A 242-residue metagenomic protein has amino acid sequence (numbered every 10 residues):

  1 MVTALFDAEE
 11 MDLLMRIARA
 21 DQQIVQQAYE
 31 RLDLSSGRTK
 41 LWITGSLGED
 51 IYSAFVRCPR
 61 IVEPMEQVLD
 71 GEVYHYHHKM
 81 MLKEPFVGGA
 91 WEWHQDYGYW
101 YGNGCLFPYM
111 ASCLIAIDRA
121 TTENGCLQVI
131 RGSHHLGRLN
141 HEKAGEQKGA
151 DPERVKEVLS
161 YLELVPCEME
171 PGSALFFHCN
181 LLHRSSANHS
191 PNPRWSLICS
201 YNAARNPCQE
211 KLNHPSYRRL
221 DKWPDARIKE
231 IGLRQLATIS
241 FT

Functional and structural regions predicted by a protein language model:
V2-N103, E142, L212, R218-K222 (+2 more regions): Non-heme Fe(II)-dependent double-stranded beta-helix
F6-A8, M81-K83, G98, A120-T122 (+3 more regions): Short, solvent-exposed loop/turn segments at secondary-structure junctions
I24-L32, A174-F176, N180-T242: Non-heme Fe(II)/2-oxoglutarate
T39, Q95-G98, Q147-Y161, P193 (+1 more regions): Short, surface-exposed loop/helix-turn segments at secondary-structure junctions that function as lids/hinges flanking
G71-H78, G89-W91, Y109-I115, G125 (+1 more regions): Generic beta-strand structural signal
E92-Q95, G102-G104, E123-V129, R138-E142 (+1 more regions): A short secondary-structure junction signal
H94, N103-T122, E168-M169, S200-A204: Short, conserved beta-strand element in jelly-roll/cupin
A120-L182: Double-stranded beta-helix
